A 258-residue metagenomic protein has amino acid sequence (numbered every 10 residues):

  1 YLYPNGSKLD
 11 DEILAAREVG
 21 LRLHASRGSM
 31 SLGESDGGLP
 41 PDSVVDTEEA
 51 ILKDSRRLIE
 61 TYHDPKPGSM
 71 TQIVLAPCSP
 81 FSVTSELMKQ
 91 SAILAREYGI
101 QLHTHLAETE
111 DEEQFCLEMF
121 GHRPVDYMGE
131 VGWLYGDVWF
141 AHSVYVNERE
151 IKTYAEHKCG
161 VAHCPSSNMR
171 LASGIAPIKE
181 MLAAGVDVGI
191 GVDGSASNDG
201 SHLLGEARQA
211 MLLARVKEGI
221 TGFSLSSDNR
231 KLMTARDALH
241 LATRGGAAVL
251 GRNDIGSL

Functional and structural regions predicted by a protein language model:
Y1, P80, L117, S143 (+3 more regions): Glycine- and other small-residue-rich loops at beta-strand/loop junctions that grip anionic moieties
Y1-N5, A76-P80, M169, L225-S227 (+1 more regions): Conserved short loop/turn motifs at secondary-structure junctions
G6-R149: Metal-coordinating catalytic core of metallo-dependent amide/deamination hydrolases
L9, D36, E110-H122, E148-A155 (+4 more regions): Histidine/acidic-residue-rich catalytic or RNA/ligand-binding cores of hydrolases and nuclease-related proteins
A16, L75, H105, F140 (+6 more regions): Divalent metal-coordination and catalytic microenvironments
R17, R96, A155, L182-A183: Anion (oxyanion) recognition and catalysis
G28-M30, E108, P165-M169, G194-A196: Short, acidic/turn-prone active-site loops that include or flank metal/cofactor- and phosphate-binding residues
E130-W133, D137, K179-L258: His/Asp/Glu-enriched, well-ordered alpha-helical/loop segment that forms or immediately abuts the divalent-metal
